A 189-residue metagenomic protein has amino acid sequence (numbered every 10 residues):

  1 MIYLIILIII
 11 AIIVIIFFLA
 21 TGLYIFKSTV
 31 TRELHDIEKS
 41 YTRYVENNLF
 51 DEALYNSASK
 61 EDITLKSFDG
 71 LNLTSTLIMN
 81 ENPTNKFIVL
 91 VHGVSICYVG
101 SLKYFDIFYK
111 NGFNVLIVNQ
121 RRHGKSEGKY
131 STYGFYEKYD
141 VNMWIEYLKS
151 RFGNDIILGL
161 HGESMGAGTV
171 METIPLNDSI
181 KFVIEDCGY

Functional and structural regions predicted by a protein language model:
L7-L65: An N-terminal hydrophobic leader/cap segment in hydrolases
F68-M79: A short loop-to-beta-strand scaffold at the N-terminal edge of the catalytic core in hydrolase folds
N85-G93: Short beta-strand element of the alpha/beta-hydrolase
V91, Q120, E185-D186: Alpha/beta-hydrolase
S95-K103, V115: Serine-hydrolase catalytic-loop signature spanning alpha/beta hydrolases and amidase-signature enzymes
F105-E127: Conserved alpha/beta-hydrolase
S131-F152: Alpha/beta-hydrolase active-site loop
Y147-R151, D155-Y189: Primarily recognizes the serine-hydrolase "nucleophile elbow" in alpha/beta-hydrolase and SGNH/GDSL folds
